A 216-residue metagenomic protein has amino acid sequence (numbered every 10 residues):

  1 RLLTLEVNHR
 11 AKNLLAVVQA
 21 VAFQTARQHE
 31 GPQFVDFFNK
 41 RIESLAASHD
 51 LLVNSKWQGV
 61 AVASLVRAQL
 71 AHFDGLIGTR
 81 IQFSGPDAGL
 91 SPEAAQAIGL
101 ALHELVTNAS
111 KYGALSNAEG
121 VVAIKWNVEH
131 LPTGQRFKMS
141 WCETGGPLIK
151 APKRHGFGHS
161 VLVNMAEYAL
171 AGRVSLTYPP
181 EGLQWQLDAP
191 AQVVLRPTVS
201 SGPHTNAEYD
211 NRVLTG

Functional and structural regions predicted by a protein language model:
R1-T4, D36, G75-V121, K153: Conserved short strand/loop->alpha-helix "switch" segment adjacent to the catalytic nucleotide/phosphoryl-transfer site
L2-A16, A20, Q24: Conserved phosphoacceptor histidine of two-component systems
A22-F34, K56: Short acidic helix/loop segment immediately C-terminal to the autophosphorylated histidine in two-component histidine
D36-A47, L51, Q58-G75, K125-N127: Short beta-to-alpha transition helix within the HATPase_c
T79-P86, W141-C142, S175-T177: Conserved transmitter core of two-component histidine kinases
E119-T133, C142: Short beta-strand/loop element within the Bergerat-fold HATPase_c
R136, P147-S175, P203-T215: ATP phosphate-binding glycine-rich loop and adjacent ATP-lid/helix-beta elements within ATP-binding kinase/ATPase
P147, P179-Q186: Glycine-rich nucleotide-binding loop
